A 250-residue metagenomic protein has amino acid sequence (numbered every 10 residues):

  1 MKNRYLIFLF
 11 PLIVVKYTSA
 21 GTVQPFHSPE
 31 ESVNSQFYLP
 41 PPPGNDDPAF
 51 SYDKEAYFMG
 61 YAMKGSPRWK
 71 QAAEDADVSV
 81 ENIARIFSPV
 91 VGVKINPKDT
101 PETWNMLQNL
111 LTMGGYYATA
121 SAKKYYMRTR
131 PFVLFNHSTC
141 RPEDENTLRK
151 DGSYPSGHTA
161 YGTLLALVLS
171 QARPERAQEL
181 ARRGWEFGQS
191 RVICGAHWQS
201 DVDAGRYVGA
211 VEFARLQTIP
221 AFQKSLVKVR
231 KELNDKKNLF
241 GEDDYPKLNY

Functional and structural regions predicted by a protein language model:
M1-R4: Positively charged n-region of N-terminal signal peptides that target proteins for export
I7-K16: Bacterial N-terminal signal peptides
G21-I193, R215-A221, S225, K236 (+1 more regions): Hydrophobic alpha-helical bundle signature of multipass membrane enzymes
H197-S200: Short acidic/histidine-rich active-site segments
A210-E212: Catalytic phosphate/nucleotide-handling subdomain of diverse soluble enzymes
V227-V229: Extracytoplasmic/periplasmic copper-protein system
D243-D244: Accessory terminal helices/loops
